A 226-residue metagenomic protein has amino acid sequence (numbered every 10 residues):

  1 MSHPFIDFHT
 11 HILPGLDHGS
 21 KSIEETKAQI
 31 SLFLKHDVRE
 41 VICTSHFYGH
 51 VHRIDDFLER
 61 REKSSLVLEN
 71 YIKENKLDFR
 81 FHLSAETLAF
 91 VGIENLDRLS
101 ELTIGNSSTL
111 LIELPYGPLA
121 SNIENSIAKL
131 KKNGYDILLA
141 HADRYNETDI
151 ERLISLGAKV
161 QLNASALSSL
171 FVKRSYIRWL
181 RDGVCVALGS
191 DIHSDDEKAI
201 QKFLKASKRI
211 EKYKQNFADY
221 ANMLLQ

Functional and structural regions predicted by a protein language model:
M1-L77: An N-terminally biased module of ancient metal coordination in phosphate/nucleic-acid-related enzymes
I6-T10, V41-C43, F81-A85, L110-I112 (+3 more regions): Hydrophobic faces of well-ordered beta-strands that scaffold small-molecule active sites in alpha/beta enzyme cores
H11-L13, H46-F47, S84-L88, P115-G117 (+3 more regions): Active-site beta-loop-alpha junctions enriched in small/polar residues
L34, K131, L180-R181: Non-catalytic positions within long, well-ordered alpha-helices that form the structural scaffold/packing of enzyme
H52-L156: Extended substrate/RNA-proximal surfaces in nucleic-acid metabolism proteins
F171-L180: Short loop-to-alpha-helix "cap/lid" segments that border enzyme active sites across diverse enzyme classes
V184-I200: Short acidic/histidine-rich active-site segments
L204-Q226: Mid-to-C-terminal alpha-helical segments outside catalytic/metal-binding sites
